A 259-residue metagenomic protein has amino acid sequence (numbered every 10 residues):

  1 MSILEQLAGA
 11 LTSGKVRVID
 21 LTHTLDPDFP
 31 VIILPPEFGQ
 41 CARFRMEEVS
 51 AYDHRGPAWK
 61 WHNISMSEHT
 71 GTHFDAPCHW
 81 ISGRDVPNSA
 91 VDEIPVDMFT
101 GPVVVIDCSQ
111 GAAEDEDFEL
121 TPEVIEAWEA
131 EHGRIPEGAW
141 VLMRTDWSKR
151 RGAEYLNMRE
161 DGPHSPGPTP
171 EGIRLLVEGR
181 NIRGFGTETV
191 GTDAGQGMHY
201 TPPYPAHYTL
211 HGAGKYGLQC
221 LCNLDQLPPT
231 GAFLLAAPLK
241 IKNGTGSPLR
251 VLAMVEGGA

Functional and structural regions predicted by a protein language model:
M1-A259: Active-/binding-site microenvironments in catalytic and ligand-binding cores
